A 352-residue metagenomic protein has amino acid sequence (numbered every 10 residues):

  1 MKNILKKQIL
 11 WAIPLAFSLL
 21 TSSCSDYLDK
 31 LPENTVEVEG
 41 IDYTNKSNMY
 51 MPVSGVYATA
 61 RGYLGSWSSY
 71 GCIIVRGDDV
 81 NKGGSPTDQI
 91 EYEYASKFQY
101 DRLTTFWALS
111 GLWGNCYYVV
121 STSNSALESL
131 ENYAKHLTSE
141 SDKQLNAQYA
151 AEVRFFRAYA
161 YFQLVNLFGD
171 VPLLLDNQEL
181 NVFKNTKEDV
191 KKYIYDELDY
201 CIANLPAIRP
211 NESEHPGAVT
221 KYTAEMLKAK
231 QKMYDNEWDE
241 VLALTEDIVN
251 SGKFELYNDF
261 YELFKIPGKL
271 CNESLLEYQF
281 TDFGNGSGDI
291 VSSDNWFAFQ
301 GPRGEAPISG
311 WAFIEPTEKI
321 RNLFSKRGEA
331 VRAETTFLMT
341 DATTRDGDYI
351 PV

Functional and structural regions predicted by a protein language model:
M1-E33: Bacterial Sec-dependent N-terminal signal peptides
I4, S23, A134-A147, D235-D247: Secondary-structure transition into beta-strands, especially the periplasmic turns and strand N-termini that construct
C24-I74, F264: Membrane-proximal, proline-rich intrinsically disordered regions
D26-D29, G65, Q163-P172, G284-N285 (+1 more regions): Proline-centered turn/helix-capping motifs that create local helix->coil transitions or kinks
V38-Y43, W67-D88, L174, P206-L227 (+2 more regions): Short, surface-exposed recognition loops and adjoining beta-strand edges that mediate ligand/DNA contacts, enriched
N45-S54, A58-L64, P86-F168, L180-D189 (+2 more regions): Conserved, well-structured interaction surfaces
K46-N48, V53, L64, Q89-G114 (+1 more regions): Elongated scaffold/linker segments in the mid-to-C-terminal portions of large proteins
